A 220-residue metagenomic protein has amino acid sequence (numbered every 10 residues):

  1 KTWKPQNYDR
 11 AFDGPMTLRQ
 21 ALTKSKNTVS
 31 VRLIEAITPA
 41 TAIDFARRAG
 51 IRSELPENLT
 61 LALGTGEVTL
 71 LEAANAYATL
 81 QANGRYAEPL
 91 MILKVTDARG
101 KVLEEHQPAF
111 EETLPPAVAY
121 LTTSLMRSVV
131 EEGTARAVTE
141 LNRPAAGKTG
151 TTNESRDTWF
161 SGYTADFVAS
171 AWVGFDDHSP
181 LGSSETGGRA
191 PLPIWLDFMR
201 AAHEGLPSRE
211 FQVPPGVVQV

Functional and structural regions predicted by a protein language model:
K1, T17, P89: Structured DNA-binding interfaces in DNA transaction proteins
T2-G14, E57-L61, L103-E111, H178-S184: Short beta-alpha connecting loops at secondary-structure transitions that line or flank enzyme active sites
K4-A82, L125-S128: Active-site-adjacent helix/loop patches that line small-molecule binding or acyl-intermediate pockets
Q20-T23, E67-V220: A penicillin-recognizing enzyme superfamily signal
